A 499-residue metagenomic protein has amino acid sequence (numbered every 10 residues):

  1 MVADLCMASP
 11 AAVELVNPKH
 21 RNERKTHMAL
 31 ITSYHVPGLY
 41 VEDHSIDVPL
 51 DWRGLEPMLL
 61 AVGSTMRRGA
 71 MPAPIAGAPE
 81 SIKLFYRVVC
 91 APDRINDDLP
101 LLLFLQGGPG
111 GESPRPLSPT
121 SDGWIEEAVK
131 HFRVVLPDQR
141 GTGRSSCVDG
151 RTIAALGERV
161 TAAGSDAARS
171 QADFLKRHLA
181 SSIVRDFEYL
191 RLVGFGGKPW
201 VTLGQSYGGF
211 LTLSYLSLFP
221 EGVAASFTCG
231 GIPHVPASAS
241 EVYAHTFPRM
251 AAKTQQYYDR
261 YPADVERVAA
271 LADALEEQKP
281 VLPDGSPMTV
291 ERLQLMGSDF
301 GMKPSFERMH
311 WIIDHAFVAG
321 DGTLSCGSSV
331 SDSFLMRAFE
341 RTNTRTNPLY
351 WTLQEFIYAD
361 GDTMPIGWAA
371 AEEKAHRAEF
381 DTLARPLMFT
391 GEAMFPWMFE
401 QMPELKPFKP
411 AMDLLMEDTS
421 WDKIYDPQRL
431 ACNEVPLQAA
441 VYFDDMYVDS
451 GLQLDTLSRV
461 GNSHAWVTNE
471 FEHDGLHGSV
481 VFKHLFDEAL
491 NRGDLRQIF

Functional and structural regions predicted by a protein language model:
E14-H27: Short, Lys/Arg-enriched N-terminal segments with co-localized hydrophobic residues within the first ~10-30 amino acids
R24-Y40: Low-complexity, Ser/Thr/Pro-rich intrinsically disordered segments found in N-terminal tails, propeptides, targeting
H35-M66, P72-L84, V88-G285, E404-M412 (+4 more regions): Gly/Pro-rich cap/lid or specificity-loop segments adjacent to the active site
K279-D418: Alpha/beta-hydrolase fold active-site neighborhood
A439-D444: Conserved strand-to-loop "acid loop" that flanks and positions the catalytic carboxylate
V460-G461: C-terminal structured domains
